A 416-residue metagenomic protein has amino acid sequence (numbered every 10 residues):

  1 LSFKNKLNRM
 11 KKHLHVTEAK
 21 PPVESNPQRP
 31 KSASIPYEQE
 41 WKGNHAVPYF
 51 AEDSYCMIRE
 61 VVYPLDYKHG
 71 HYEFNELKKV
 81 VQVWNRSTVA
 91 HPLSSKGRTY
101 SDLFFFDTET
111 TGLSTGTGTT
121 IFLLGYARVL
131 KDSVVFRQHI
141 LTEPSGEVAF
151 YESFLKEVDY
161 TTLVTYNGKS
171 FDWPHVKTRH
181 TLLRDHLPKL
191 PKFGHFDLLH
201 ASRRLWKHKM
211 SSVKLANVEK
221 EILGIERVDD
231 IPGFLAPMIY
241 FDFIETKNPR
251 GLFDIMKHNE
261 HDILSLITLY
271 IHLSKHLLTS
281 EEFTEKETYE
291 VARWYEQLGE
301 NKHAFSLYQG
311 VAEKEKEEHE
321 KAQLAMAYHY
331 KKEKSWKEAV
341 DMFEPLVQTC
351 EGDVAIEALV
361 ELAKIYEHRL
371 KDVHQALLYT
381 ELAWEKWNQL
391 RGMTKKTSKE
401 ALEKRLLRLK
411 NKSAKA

Functional and structural regions predicted by a protein language model:
L1-Y100: N-terminal accessory regions of nucleic-acid-interacting proteins
K131-N217, E221: Conserved DEDDh/DEDDy metal-dependent 3′-5′ exonuclease domain
R204, H208-E282, T288-Y289: Acidic, Mg2+-coordinating catalytic module of metal-dependent nucleases/exonucleases that use a two-metal-ion mechanism
V291, A325-M326, Y330, L362 (+3 more regions): Structural register within alpha-helical repeat arrays
Y295, M326-Y330, Y366-E367, K410: Residue at a conserved register position within TPR or TPR-like alpha-solenoid repeats
L298, E333, R369-L370, S413: Structural motif corresponding to the intra-repeat A-B loop/turn of tetratricopeptide repeats
